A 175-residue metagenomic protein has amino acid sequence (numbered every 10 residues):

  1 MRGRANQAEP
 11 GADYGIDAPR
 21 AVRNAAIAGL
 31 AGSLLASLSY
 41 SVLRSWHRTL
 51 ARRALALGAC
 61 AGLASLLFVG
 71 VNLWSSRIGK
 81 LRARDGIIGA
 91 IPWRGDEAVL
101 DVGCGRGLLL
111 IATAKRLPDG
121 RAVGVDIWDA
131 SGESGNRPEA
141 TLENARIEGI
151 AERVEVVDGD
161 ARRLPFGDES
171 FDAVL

Functional and structural regions predicted by a protein language model:
R2-G62: N-terminal auxiliary segments of SAM/dcSAM-dependent transferases
Y14-G29, S65-I87: Class I SAM-dependent methyltransferase Rossmann-like catalytic core, especially the SAM/SAH-binding loop
R94-E97, R162-V174: A short acidic, Gly/Pro-enriched loop at the edge of an enzyme's catalytic core that lines a small-molecule cofactor
G95-G105, V123: Conserved class I S-adenosyl-L-methionine
R106-P118: Conserved SAM-binding loop of SAM-dependent methyltransferases across substrates and taxa, primarily the Class I
D126-W128, D160: Conserved acidic residues
W128-N136: Short, flexible/disordered intra-domain loops and linkers
G135-D160: S-adenosyl-L-methionine
